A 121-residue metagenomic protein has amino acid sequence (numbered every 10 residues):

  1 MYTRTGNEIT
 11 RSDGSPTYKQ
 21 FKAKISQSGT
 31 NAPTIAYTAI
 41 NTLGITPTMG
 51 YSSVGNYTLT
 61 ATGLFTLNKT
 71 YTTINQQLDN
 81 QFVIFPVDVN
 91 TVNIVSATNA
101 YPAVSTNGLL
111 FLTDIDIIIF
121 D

Functional and structural regions predicted by a protein language model:
Y2-L64, A100-D121: Extracellular receptor-binding modules and their adjoining Ser/Thr/Gly/Asp/Asn-rich linkers
S53, F85-Y101: Ser/Thr- and Asn-enriched, surface-exposed coil loops between beta-strands
T60, T73-I74, V95, I118: Residues in well-ordered beta-strands of folded domains
F65-V89: Terminal beta-strand-rich extracellular "head" domains that mediate receptor/glycan or other ligand binding
